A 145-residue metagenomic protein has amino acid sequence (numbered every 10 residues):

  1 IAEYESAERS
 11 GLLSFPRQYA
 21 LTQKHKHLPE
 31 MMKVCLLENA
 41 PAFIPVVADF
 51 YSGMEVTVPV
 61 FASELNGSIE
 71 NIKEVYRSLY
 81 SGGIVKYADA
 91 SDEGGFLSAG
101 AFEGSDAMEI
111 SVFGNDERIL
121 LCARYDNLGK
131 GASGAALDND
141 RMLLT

Functional and structural regions predicted by a protein language model:
I1-L121: C-terminal substrate-binding/catalytic lobe of Rossmann-fold NAD(P)-dependent oxidoreductases
A107-T145: NAD(P)-dependent Rossmann-like dehydrogenase/reductase catalytic/cofactor-binding core
